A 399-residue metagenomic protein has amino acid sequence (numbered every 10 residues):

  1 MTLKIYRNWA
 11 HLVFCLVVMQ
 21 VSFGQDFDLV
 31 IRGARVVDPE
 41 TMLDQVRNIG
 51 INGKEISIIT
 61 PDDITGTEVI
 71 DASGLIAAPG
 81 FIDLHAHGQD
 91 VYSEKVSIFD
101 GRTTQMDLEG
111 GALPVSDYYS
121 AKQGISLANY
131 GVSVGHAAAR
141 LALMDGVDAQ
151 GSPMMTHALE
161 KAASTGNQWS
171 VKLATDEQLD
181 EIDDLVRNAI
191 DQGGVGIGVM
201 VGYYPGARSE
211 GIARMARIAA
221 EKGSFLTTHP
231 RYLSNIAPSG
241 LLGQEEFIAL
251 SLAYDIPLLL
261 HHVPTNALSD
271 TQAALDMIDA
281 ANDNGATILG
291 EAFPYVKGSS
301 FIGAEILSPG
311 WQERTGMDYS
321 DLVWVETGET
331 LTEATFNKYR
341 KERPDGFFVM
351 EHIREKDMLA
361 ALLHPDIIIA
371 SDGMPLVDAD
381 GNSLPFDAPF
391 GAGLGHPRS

Functional and structural regions predicted by a protein language model:
M1-L12: Bacterial N-terminal signal peptides that target proteins for export
C15-F23: Hydrophobic h-region of N-terminal signal peptides that target proteins for export in Gram-negative bacteria
D26-L29, V36-A78: Histidine-rich, glycine-flanked metal-binding segment
A34, I49, K54, G74 (+7 more regions): Divalent metal-coordination and catalytic microenvironments
D62-T67, D71-I125, S239: Metal-associated gating/positioning segment near the N- to mid-region
Q89-K95, Q178-N188, G240-G243: Short, acidic/polar
K95-D117, L127-A138, I190-Y204, K222-S234 (+3 more regions): Divalent metal-dependent hydrolysis catalytic cores, especially in the metallo-beta-lactamase
A142-P205, I248-L252, I256-S399: Active-site neighborhoods of metal-dependent hydrolases
